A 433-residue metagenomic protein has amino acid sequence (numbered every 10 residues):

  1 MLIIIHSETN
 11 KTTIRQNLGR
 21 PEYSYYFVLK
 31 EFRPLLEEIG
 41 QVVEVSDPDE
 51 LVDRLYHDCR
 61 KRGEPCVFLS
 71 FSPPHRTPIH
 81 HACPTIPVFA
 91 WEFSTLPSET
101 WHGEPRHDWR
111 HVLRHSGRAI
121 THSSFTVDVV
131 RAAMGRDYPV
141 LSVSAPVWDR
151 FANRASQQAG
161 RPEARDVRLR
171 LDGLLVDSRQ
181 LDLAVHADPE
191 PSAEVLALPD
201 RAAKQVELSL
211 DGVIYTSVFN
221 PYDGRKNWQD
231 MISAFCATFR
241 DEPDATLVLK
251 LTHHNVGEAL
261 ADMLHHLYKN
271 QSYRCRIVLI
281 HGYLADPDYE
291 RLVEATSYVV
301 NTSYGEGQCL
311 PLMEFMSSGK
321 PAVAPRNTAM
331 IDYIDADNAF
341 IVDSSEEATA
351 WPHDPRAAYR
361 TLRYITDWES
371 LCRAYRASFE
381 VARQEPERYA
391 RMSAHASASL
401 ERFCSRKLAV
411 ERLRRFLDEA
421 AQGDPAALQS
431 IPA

Functional and structural regions predicted by a protein language model:
M1-S72, P78-H81, T246, E411-R415 (+1 more regions): N-terminal pre-catalytic "stem/leader" segment of glycosyltransferase-like enzymes
G40-R118, H122-R131, D288: Extended catalytic core of nucleotide-activated donor transferases of GT-like folds
E163-A187, P199-D200, K204-K226, I232-F235 (+2 more regions): Conserved donor-binding/catalytic core segment of Leloir-type glycosyltransferases
A187-P191, I331-S378: Change "using UDP/GDP/dTDP sugars" to "using nucleotide sugars
G257-R291, Y298: Nucleotide-activated donor-binding/catalytic signature segment of Leloir-type glycosyltransferases, i.e., the conserved
Y304: Aromatic "clamp/platform" in nucleotide-sugar-dependent glycosyltransferases that forms part of the donor/acceptor
P321-A324, F340-V342: Short hydrophobic beta-strand element within catalytic cores of glycosyltransferases and related nucleotide-activated
L362-R373, E380-R415: A charged, aromatic-enriched C-terminal amphipathic alpha-helix characteristic of glycosyltransferases across folds
